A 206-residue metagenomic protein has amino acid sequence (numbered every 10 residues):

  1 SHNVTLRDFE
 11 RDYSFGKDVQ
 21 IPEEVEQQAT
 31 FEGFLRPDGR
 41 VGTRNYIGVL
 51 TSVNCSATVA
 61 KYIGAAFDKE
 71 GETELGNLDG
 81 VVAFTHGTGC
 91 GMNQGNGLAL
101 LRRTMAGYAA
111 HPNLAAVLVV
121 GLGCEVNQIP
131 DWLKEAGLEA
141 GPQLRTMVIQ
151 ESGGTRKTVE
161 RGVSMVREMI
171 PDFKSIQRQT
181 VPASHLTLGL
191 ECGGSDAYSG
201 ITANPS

Functional and structural regions predicted by a protein language model:
S1-P205: Metallocofactor- and cofactor-centric catalytic cores in central/energy metabolism, strongly enriched
